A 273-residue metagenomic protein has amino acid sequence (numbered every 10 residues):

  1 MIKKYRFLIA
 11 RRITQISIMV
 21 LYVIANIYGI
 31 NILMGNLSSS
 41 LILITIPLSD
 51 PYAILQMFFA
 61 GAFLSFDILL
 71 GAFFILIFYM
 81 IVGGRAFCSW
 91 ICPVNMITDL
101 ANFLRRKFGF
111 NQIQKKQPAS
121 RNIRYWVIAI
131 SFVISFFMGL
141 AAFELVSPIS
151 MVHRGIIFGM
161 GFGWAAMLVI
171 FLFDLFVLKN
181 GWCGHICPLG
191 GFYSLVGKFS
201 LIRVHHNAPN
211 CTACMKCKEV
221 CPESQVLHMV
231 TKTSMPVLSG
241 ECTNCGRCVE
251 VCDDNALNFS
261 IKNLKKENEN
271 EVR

Functional and structural regions predicted by a protein language model:
M1-M235, G240-T243, E250-R273: Non-ligating segments of multi-cofactor redox enzymes
